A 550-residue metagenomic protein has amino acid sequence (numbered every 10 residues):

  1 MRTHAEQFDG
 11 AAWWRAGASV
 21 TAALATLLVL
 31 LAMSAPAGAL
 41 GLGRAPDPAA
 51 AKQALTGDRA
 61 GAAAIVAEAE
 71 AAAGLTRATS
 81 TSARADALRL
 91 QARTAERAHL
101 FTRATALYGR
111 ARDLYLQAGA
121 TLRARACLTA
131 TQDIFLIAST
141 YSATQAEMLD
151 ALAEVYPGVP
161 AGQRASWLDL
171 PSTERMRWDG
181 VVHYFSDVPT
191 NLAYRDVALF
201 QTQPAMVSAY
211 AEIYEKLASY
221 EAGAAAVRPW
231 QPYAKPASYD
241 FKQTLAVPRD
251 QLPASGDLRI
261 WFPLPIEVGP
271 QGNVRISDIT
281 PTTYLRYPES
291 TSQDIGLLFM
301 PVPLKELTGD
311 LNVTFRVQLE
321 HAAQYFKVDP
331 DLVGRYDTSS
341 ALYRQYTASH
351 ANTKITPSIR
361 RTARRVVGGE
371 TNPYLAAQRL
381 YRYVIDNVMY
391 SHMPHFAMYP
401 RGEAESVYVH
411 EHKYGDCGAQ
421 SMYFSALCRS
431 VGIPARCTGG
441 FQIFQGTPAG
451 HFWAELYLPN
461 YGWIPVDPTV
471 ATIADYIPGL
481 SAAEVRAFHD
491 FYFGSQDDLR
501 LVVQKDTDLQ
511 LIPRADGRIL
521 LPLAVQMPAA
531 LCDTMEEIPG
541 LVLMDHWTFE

Functional and structural regions predicted by a protein language model:
M1-R15: N-terminal secretory signal peptides that target proteins for export/translocation
T21-A32: Bacterial N-terminal signal peptides
D47-G180: Alpha-helical protein-protein interaction scaffolds
D133-Y325: Intrinsically disordered, low-complexity N-terminal segments that are enriched in acidic
S139-S142, A419-A515: Hydrophobic/aromatic-rich core segments of domains that either
S292-Q293, L298-F299, K305-V407, E411: Acidic low-complexity segments
P373-L380, K413-C428: Active-site nucleophilic cysteine motif
H489-E550: Low-complexity, Gly/Ser/Thr/Pro-rich intrinsically disordered linker/tail segments
